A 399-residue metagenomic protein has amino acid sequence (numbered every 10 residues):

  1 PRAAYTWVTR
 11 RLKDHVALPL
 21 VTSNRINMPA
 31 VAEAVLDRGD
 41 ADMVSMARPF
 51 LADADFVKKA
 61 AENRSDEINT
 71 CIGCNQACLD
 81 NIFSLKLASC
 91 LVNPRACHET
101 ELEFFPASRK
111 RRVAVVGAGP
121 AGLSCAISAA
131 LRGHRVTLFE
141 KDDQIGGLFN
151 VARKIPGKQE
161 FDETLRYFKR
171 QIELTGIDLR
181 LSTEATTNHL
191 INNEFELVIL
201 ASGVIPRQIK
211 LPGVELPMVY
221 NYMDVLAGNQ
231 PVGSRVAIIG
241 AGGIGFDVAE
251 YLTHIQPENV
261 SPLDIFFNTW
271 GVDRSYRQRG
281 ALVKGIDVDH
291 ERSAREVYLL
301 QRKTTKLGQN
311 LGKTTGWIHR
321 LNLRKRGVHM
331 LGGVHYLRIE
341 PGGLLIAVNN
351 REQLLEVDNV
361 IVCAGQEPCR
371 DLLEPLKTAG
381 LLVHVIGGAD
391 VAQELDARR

Functional and structural regions predicted by a protein language model:
P1-V116, P120, C125-V136, Q144: Flavin-dependent oxidoreductase catalytic cores
V16, G39-D40, T175, E215 (+3 more regions): Short, structured coil segments at secondary-structure junctions
L36, R111-F139, I145, R180-E194 (+4 more regions): Rossmann-like dinucleotide/flavin-binding elements
G39, A61-R64, K154-K158, P217 (+1 more regions): Short, hinge-like loop/turn segments at secondary-structure boundaries
M43, L197, N359: Short, Asp-centered acidic motifs that coordinate Mg2+ and/or phosphate in catalytic or ligand-binding sites
T70-K110, L165-R170, L174, N188 (+3 more regions): Extreme N-terminal leader/targeting segments of oxidoreductases
E99-S108, L131, R135, D143-Q144 (+3 more regions): Flanking helices and flexible, charged tails adjoining ferredoxin-like Fe-S electron-transfer domains in multi-subunit
G147-F195, G308-V334: N-terminal Rossmann-like dinucleotide/flavin-binding domain of flavoprotein oxidoreductases that bind FAD/FMN
